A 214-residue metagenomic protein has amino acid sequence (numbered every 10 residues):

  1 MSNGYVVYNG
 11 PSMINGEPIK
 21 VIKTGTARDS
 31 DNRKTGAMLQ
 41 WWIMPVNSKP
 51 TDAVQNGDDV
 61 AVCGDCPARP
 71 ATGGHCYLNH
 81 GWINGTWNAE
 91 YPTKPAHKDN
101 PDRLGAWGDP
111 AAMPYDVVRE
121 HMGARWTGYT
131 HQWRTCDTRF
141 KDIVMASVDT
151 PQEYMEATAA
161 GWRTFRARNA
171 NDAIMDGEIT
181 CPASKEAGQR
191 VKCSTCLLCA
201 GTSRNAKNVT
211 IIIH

Functional and structural regions predicted by a protein language model:
M1-H214: Class I S-adenosyl-L-methionine
